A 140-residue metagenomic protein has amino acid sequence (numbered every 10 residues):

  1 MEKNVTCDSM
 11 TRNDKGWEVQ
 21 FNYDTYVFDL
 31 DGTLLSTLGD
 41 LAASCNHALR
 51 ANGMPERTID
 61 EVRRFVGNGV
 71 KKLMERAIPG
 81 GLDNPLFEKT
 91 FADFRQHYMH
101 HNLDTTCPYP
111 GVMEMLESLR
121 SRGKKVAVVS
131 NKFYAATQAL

Functional and structural regions predicted by a protein language model:
K3-N4, N13: Polybasic, lysine-rich low-complexity intrinsically disordered segments
W17-R64: Active-site neighborhood of HAD-like aspartate-dependent phosphohydrolases
F21-N22, H100-V128, Y134-A139: Short, acidic loop-to-helix structural element flanking the phosphoryl-transfer center in phosphate-processing enzymes
D40, G69-K72, E114, A135-A136: Short alpha-helical
A48-L49, G69-D83, L140: Helix-loop "lid/cap" segments that line or gate small-molecule binding pockets
E75-E114, R122: Metal-dependent phosphoesterase signature
